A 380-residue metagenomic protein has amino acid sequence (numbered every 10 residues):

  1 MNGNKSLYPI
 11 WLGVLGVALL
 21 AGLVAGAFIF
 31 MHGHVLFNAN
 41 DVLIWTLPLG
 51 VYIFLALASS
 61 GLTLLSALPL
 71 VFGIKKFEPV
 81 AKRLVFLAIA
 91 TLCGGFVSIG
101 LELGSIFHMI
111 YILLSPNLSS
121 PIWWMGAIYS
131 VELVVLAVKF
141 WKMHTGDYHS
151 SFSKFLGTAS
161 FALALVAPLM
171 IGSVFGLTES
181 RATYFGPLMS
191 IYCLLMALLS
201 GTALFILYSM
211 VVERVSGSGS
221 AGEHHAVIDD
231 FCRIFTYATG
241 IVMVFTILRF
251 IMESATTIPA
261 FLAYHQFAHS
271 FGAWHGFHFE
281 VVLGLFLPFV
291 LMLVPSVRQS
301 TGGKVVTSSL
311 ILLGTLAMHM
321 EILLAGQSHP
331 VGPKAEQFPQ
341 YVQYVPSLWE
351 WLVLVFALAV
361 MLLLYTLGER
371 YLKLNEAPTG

Functional and structural regions predicted by a protein language model:
M1-P48: N-terminal regions that are enriched for targeting/export leaders and immediately downstream pro/stem segments
N2, Y8, V14-A21, K76 (+7 more regions): Long, contiguous internal "core" modules enriched in hydrophobic/ aromatic residues
V14-H34, V97-L103, V166-F175, Y365: Alpha-helical transmembrane segments of multi-pass membrane proteins
F28-F30, L49-Y52, W123, M189-C193 (+2 more regions): Membrane-interface transmembrane-helix boundary segments in multi-pass integral membrane proteins
F28-F37, D41, P69-F77, A81 (+3 more regions): Juxtamembrane/interface segments at transmembrane-helix termini
M31-L36, F107-I110, S254-L262, S328-E336: Peri-membrane helix termini and adjoining interfacial loops of integral membrane proteins
L43-F107, I122-W124, I128: Membrane helical hairpin/interfacial module
G302-G380: TerminUS-proximal long segments
